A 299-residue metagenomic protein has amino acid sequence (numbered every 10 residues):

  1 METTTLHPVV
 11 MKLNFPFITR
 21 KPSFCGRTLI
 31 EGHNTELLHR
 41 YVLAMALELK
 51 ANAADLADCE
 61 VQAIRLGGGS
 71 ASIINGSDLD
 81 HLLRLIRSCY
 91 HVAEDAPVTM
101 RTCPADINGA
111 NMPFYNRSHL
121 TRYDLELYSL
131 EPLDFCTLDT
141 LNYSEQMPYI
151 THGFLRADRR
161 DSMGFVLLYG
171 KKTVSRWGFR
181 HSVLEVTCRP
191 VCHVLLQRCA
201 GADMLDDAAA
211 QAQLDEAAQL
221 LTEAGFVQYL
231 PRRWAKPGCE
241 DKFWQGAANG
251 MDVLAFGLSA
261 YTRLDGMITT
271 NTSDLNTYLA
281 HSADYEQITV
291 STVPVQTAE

Functional and structural regions predicted by a protein language model:
M1-T3: Long, contiguous juxta-domain segments that are non-catalytic but functionally important
L6-V10, R27-A54, C59-E299: C-terminal scaffold of the Radical SAM
P8, N14-F17: Replace "His-x-His-based motif
P16-L29: Local cysteine-cluster metal-coordination motifs and their immediate loop/turn environment, predominantly Fe-S cluster
